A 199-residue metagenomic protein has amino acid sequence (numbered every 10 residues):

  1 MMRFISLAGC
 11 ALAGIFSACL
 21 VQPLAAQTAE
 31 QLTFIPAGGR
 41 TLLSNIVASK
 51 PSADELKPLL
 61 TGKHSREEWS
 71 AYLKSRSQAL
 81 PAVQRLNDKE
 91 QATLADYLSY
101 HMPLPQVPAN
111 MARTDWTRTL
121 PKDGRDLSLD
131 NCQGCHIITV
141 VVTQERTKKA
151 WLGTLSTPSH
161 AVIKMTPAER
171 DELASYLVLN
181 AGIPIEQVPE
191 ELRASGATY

Functional and structural regions predicted by a protein language model:
M1-I5: Positively charged n-region of N-terminal signal peptides that target proteins for export
G9-C19: Bacterial N-terminal signal peptides
L20-A26: Sec/Tat signal peptide C-region and signal peptidase I cleavage site
Q27-V47, E55-T61, Q78-Q84, E90 (+1 more regions): Electrostatic cytochrome c docking/interface patches
V47-D54, L94, S128-T139, L173: The canonical Cys-X-X-Cys-His
G62, Q144-A150: Short cysteine/histidine-rich zinc-coordinating motifs and their immediately flanking basic loops
Y72-R76, L152-T166: Short microdomains enriched in Cys/His and/or Lys/Arg
Q84-V107, I163-Y199: C-terminal capping alpha-helices of c-type cytochrome domains
